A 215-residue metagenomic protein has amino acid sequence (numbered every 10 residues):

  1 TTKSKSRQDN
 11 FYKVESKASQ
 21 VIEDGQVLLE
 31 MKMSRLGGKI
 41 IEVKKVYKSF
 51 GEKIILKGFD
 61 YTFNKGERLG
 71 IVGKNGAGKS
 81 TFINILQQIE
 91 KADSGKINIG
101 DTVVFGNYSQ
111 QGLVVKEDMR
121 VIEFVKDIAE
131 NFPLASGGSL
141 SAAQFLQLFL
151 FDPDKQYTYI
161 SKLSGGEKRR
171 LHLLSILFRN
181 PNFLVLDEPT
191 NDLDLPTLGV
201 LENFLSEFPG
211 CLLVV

Functional and structural regions predicted by a protein language model:
T1-S4, L198: Amphipathic alpha-helical coiled-coil segments with heptad-repeat character
K3-E15: Interdomain "pre-motor" coupling segment immediately N-terminal to P-loop NTPase/helicase cores
A18-V21: Amphipathic alpha-helical coiled-coil segments
L29-V215: ABC ATP-binding cassette signature C-motif
